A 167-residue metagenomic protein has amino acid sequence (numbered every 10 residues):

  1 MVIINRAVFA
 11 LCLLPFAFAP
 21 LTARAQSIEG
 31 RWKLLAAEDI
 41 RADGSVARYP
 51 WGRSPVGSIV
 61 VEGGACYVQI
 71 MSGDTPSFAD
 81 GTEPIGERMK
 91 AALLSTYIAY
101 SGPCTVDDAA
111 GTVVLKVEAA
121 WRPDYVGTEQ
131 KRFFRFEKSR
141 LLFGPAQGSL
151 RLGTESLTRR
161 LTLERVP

Functional and structural regions predicted by a protein language model:
M1-N5: N-terminal secretory signal peptides that target proteins for export/translocation
V8-A19: Bacterial N-terminal signal peptides
F18-P103, D107-P167: Lipid interaction determinants
